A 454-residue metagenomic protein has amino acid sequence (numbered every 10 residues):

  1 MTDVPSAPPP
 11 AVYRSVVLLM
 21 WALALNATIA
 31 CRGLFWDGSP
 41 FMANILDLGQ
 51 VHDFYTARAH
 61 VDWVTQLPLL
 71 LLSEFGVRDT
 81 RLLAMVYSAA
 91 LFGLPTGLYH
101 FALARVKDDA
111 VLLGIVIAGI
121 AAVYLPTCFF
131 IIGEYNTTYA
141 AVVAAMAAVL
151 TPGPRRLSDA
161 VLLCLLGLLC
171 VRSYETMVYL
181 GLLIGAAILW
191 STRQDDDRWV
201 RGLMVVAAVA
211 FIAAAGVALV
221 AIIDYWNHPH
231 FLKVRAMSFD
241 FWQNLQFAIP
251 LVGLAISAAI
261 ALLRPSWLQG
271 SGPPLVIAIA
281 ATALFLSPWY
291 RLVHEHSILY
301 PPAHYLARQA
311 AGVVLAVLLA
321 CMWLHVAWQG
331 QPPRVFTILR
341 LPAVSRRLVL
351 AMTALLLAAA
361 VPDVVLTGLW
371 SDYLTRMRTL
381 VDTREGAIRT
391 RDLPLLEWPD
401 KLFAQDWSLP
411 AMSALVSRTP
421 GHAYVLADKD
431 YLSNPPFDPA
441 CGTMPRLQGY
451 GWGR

Functional and structural regions predicted by a protein language model:
V4-S6, Y13-V16, S39-A43, R346-R454: Intrinsically disordered, polar/acidic, low-complexity terminal segments
T28-L46, Y55-P68, V77-R78: Extracytoplasmic catalytic/substrate-binding loops of multi-pass membrane glycan-assembly enzymes
S88-D109: Transmembrane-helix motifs of polytopic, lipid-linked glycan transferases
I115-V142, L168, R172: Aromatic- and kink-enriched transmembrane "portal" helix at the membrane-lumen/periplasm boundary that abuts
V143-D159, Q194-D196: Membrane-interface transmembrane helices that cradle and orient dolichyl/undecaprenyl
D159-E175, V209-A213: Membrane-interface alpha helices of multi-pass inner-membrane proteins
L180-V209: Perimembrane helix-loop-helix junctions
Q269-A283, L324-V361: Signature aromatic-anchored transmembrane alpha helix within multi-pass, membrane-resident enzymes that catalyze glycan
